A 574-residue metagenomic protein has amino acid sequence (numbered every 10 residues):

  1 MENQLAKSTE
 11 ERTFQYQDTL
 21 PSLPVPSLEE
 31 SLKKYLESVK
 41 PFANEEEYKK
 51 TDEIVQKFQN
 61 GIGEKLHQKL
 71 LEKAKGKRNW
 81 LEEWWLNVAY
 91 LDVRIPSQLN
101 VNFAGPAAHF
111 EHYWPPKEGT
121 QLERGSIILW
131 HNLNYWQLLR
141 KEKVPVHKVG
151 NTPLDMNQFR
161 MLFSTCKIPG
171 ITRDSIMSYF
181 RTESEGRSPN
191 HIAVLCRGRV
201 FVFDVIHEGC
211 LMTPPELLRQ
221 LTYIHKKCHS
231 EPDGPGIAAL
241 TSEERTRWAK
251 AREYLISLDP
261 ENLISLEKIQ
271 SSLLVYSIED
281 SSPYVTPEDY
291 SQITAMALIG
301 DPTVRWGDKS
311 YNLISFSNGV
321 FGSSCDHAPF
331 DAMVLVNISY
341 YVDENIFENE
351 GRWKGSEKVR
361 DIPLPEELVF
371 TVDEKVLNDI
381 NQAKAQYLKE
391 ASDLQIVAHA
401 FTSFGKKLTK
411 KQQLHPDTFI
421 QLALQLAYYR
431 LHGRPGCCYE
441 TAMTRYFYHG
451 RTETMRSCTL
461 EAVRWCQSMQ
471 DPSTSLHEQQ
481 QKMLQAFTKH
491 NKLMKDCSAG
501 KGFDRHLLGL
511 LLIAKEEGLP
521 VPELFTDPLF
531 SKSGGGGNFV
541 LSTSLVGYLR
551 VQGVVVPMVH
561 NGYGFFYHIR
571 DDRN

Functional and structural regions predicted by a protein language model:
M1-S310, S317-G319, D326, F330-N574: Long, Pro/Ser/Thr-rich low-complexity/intrinsically disordered regulatory tracts in eukaryotic proteins
